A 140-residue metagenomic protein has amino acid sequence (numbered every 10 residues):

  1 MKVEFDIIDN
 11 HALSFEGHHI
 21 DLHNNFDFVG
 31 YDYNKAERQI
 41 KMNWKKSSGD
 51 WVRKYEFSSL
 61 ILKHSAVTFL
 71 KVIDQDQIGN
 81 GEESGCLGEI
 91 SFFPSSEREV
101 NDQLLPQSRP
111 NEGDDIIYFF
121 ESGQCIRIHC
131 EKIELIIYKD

Functional and structural regions predicted by a protein language model:
M1-D140: Surface-exposed, interaction-prone regions used to assemble/regulate multi-protein complexes
